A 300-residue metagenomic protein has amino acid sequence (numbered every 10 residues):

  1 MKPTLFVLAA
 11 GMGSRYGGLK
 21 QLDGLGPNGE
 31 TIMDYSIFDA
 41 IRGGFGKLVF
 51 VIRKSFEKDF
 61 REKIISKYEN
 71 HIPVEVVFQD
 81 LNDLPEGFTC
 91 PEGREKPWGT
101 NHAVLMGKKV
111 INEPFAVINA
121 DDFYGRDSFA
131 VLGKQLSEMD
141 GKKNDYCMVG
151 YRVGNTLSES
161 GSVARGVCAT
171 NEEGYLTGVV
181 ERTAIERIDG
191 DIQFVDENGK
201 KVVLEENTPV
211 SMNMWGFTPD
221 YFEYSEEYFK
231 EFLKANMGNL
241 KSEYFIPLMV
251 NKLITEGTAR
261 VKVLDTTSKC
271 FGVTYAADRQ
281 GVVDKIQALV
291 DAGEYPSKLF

Functional and structural regions predicted by a protein language model:
M1-V7, P27-V117, Y124-G125, F129 (+1 more regions): Conserved N-terminal catalytic core of the sugar/cofactor nucleotidyltransferase
T4-G17: A phosphate-binding catalytic loop at a beta-strand-loop-alpha-helix junction that coordinates phosphoryl groups
M12, D122, V153: Active-site metal-binding loops of divalent metal-dependent hydrolases
F60-I64, L132, S225, V282: Hydrophobic packing residues within well-ordered alpha-helices of enzyme cores
R126-W215, P219: Conserved core of the sugar-phosphate nucleotidyltransferase
E226-A259: A C-terminal functional module that forms or caps the active site or interfaces directly with catalytic machinery
R279-K298: Long, low-complexity C-terminal extensions of enzymes
